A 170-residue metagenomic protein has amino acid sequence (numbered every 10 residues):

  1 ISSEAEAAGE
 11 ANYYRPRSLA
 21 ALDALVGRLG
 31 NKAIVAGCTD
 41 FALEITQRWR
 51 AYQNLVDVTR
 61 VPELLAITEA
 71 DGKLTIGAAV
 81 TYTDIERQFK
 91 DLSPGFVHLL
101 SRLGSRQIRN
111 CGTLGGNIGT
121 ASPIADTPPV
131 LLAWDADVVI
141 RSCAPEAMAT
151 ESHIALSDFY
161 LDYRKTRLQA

Functional and structural regions predicted by a protein language model:
I1-A170: C-terminal structural segment of proteins
